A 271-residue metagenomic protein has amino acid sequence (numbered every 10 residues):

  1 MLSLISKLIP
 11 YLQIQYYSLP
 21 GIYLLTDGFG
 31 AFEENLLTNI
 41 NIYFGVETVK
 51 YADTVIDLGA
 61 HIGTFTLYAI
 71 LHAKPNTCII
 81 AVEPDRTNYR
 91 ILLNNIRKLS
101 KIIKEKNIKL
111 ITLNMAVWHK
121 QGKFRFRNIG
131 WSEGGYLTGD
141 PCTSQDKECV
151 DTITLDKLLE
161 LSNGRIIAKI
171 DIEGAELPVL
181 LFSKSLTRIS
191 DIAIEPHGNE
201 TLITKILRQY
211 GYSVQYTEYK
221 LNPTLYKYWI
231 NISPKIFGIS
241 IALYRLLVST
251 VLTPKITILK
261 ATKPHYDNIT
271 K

Functional and structural regions predicted by a protein language model:
M1-N95, L99-K106, C142, N199 (+2 more regions): S-adenosyl-L-methionine
E33-L58, K106-L110, K120-R125, Y136-D191 (+1 more regions): Short internal loop-to-helix segment that lines adenine-nucleotide cofactor pockets
I111-L113, Q215: General small-molecule cofactor/ligand-binding pocket signal
